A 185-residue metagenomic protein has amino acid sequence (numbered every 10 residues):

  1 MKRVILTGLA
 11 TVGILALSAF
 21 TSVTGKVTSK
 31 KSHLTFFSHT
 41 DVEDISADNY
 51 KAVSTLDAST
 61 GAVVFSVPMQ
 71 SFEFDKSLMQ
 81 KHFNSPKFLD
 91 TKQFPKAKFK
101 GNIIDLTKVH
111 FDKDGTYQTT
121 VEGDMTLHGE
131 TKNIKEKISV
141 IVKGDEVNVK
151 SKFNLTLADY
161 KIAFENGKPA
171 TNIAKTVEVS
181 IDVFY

Functional and structural regions predicted by a protein language model:
M1-K26: Bacterial Sec-dependent N-terminal signal peptides
F20-Y185: Low-complexity, acidic/polar, glycine-enriched regions of mature
